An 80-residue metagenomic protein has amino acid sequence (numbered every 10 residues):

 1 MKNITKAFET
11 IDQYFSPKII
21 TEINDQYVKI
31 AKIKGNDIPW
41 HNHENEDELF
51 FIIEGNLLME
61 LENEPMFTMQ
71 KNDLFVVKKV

Functional and structural regions predicted by a protein language model:
M1-A31, W40: A short, N-terminal "cap"/entry segment at the start of jelly-roll beta-barrel domains of the cupin/DSBH fold
I19, L49, L58, M66 (+1 more regions): Short, surface-exposed charged micro-motifs
N24, I53-E54, Q70-K71: A cytosolic small-molecule/anion-sensing beta-strand core signal
Y27, D37, N56-L58, L74: Structural motif
K32-I33, H43-M59: Short, conserved beta-strand element in jelly-roll/cupin
G35-I38, V80: Short beta-turn/strand-loop junction motif enriched in small, turn-promoting residues
N63-V80: Short acidic-glycine-tyrosine-enriched beta hairpin
